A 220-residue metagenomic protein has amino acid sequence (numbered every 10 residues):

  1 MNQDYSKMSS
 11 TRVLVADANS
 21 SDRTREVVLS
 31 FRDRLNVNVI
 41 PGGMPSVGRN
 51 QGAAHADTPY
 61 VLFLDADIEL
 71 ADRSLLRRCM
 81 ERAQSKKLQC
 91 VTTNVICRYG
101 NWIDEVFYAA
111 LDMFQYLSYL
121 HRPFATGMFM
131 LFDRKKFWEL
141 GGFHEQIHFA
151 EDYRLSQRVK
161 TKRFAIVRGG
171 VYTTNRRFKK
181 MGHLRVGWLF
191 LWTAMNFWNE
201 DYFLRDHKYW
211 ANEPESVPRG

Functional and structural regions predicted by a protein language model:
M1-S9: Short, acidic, metal-binding catalytic loop of nucleotide-sugar glycosyltransferases
S9-N19, I40-G42: Short beta-strand/loop segment that forms part of the nucleotide-sugar
D17-R25, I68-E69: A conserved acidic beta->alpha catalytic loop
I40-A56: Glycine-rich, basic loop-to-helix element that forms the pyrophosphate-binding segment of sugar-nucleotide handling
V61: Short aromatic/hydrophobic "clamp" motif used to bind/position activated sugar donors
R73-I103: Conserved donor NDP-sugar-binding/catalytic core segment of glycosyltransferases
V95-W102, M113-F132: A recurrent flexible, glycine/aromatic-enriched loop bordering the glycosyltransferase active site that acts as
K160-G220: Hydrophobic helical membrane-anchoring modules
